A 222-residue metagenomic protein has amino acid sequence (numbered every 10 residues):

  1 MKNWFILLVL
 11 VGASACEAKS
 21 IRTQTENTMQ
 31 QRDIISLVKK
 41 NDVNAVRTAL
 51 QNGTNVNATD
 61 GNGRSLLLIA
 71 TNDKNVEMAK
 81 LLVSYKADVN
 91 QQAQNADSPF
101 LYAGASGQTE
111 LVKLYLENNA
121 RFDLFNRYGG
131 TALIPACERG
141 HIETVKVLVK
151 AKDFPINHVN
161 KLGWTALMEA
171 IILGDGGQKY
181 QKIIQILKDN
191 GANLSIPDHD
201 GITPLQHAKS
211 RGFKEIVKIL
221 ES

Functional and structural regions predicted by a protein language model:
W4, C16-N52, G61, I134 (+1 more regions): Intrinsically disordered, low-complexity regulatory segments in ankyrin-centric signaling systems
W4-G12: Sec-dependent N-terminal signal peptides
S36-N41, I69-N75, Y102-Q108, P135-H141 (+2 more regions): Ankyrin repeat A-helix N-terminal signature
A45, E77-M78, E110-L111, E143-T144 (+2 more regions): Conserved ankyrin/ankyrin-like repeat signature
R47-T54, K80-D88, K113-R121, K146-P155 (+2 more regions): Ankyrin repeat domain, specifically the short helix-to-loop turn at the C-terminus of the second helix of each repeat
A58-T59, V89-Q92, F122-F125, P155-V159 (+1 more regions): Ankyrin repeat boundary signal
L194-S222: Leucine-rich solenoid repeat scaffolds
